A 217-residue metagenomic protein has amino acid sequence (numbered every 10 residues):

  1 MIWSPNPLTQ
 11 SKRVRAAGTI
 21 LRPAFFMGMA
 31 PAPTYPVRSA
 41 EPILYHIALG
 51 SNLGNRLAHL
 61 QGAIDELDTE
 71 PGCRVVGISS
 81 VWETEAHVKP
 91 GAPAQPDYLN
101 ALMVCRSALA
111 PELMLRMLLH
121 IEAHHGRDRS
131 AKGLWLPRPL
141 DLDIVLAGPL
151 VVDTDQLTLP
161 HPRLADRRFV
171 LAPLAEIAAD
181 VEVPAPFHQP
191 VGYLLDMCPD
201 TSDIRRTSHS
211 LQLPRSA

Functional and structural regions predicted by a protein language model:
I2-S4, T9-R15, R22: Low-acidity, Ser/Thr- and Arg-rich intrinsically disordered low-complexity segments
F25-F26, Y35: Aromatic (phenylalanine/tyrosine) cluster motif
A30-T34, L213-S216: Carbohydrate transferase catalytic cores enriched for Leloir-type hexosyltransferases
P31, V37-I47, L53-P139, G148-P149: Nucleotide and nucleotide-moiety/phosphate-recognizing core
H87-Y98, L109-A217: Flexible, gly/pro- and Lys/Arg-enriched active-site loops
